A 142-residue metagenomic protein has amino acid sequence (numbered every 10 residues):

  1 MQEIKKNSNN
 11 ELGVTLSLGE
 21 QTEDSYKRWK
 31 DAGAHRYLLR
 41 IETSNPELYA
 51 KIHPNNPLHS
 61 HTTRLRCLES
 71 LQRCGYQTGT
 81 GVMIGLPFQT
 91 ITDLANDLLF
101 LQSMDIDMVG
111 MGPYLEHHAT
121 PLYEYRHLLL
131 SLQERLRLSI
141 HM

Functional and structural regions predicted by a protein language model:
M1, Y49-I52, L115-Y125: Glycine-rich, proline-tolerant flexible connector loops at the mouths of alpha/beta enzymes
M1-C67, Q77-I84, D107-G110: Core AdoMet radical
M1-L12, L128-M142: Proteins with a high burden of low-complexity, intrinsically disordered sequence enriched in S/T/G/P/A and R, requiring
K30, I52-N56, L94-D97, E124-R126: Short low-complexity, flexible loop/linker segments enriched in glycine and/or proline with clustered acidic
H35-R36, I41, T62-T120, Q133-M142: Conserved C-terminal portion of the radical SAM core fold that forms the substrate/S-adenosylmethionine-binding
H59, Q89, L128: Residue-level signal for the nucleotide or nucleotide-sugar donor/cofactor binding architecture
